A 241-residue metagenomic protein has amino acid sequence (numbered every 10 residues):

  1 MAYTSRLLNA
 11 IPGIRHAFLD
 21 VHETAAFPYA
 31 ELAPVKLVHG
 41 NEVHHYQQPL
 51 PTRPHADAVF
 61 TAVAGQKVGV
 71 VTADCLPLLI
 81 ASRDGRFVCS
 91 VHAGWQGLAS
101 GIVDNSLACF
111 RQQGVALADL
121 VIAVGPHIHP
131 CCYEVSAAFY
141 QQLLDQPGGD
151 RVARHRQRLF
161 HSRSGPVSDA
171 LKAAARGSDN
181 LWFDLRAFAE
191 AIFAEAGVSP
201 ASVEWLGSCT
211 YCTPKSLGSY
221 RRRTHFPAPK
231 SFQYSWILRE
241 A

Functional and structural regions predicted by a protein language model:
M1-A241: Active-site microenvironment for binding and transforming phosphate-containing groups
